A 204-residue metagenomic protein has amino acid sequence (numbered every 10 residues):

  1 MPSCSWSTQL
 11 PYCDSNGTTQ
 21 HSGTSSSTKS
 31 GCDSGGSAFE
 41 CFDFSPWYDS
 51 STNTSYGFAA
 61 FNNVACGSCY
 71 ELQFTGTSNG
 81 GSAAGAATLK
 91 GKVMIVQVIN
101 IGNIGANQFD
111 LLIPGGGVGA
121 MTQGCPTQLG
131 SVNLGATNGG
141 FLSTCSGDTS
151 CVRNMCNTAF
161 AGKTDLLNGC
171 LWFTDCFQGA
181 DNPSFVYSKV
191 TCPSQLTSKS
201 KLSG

Functional and structural regions predicted by a protein language model:
M1-G204: Mature exported/compartmentalized surface modules and terminal targeting/interaction regions
